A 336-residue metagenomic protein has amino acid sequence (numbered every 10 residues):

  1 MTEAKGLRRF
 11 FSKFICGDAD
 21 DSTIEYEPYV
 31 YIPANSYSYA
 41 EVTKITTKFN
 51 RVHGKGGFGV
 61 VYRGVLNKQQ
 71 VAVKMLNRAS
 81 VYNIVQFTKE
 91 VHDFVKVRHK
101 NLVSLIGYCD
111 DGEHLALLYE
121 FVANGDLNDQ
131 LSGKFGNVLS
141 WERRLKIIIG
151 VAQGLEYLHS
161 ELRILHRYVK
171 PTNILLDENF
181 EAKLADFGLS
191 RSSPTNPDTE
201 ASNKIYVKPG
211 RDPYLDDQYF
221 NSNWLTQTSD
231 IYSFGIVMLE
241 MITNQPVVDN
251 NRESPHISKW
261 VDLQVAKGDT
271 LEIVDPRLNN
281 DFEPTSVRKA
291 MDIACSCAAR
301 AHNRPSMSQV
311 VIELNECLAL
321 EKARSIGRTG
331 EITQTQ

Functional and structural regions predicted by a protein language model:
T2-Q336: Conserved eukaryotic protein kinase-like
